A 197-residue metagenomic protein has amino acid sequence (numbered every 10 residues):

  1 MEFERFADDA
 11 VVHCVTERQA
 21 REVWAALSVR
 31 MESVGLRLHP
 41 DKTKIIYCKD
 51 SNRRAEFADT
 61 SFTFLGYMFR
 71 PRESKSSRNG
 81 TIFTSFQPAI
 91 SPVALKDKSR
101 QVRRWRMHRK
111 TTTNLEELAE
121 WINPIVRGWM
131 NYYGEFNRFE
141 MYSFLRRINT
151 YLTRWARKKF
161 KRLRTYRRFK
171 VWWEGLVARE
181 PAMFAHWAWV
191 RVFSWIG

Functional and structural regions predicted by a protein language model:
M1-G197: Non-catalytic terminal/accessory segments
